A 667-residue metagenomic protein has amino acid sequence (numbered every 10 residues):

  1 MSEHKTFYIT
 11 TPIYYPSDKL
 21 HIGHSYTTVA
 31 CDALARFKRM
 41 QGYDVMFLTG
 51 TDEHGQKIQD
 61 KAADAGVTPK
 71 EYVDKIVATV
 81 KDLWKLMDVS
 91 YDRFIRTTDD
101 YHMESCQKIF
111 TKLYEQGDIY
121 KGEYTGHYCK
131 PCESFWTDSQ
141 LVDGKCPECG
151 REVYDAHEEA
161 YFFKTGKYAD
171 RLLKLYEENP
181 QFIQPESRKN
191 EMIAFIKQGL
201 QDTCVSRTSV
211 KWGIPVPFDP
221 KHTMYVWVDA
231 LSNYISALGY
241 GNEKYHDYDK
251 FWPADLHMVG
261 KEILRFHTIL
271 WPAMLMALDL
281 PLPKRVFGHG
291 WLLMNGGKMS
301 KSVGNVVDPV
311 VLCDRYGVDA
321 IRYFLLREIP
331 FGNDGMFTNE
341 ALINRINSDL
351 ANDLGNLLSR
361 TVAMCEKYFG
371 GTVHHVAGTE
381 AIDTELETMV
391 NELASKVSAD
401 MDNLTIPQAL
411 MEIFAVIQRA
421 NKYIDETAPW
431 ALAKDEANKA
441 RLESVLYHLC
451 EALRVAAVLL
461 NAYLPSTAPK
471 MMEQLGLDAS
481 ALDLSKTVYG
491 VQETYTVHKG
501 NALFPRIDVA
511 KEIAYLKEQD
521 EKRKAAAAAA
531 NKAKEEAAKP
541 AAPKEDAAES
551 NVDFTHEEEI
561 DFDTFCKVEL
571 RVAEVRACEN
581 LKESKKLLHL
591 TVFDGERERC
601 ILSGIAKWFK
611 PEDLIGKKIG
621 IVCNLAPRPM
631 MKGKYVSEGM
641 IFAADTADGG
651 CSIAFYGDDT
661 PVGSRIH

Functional and structural regions predicted by a protein language model:
M1-E3, R36-D44, A65, P69 (+8 more regions): Secondary-structure transition/capping motifs at alpha-helix termini and the adjoining loop/turn into the next element
S2-I76, I95-T111, E115, C132 (+6 more regions): N-terminal catalytic cores of NTP/NDP-binding nucleotidyl/phosphoryl-transfer enzymes
S2-T49, Y101-S105, C149, D155-K367 (+1 more regions): Structured secondary-structure scaffolds
A78-D92: A glycine-rich helix N-cap at a beta->alpha junction
Q116-A169, L173: Cys/His-rich short segments
K121, H127, E328, A341-G378 (+2 more regions): Helix-rich, typically C-terminal accessory recognition domains appended to large enzymatic cores
A468-T564: Intrinsic disorder at enzyme termini
A541-H667: Phosphate-backbone binding interfaces of nucleic-acid-interacting proteins
